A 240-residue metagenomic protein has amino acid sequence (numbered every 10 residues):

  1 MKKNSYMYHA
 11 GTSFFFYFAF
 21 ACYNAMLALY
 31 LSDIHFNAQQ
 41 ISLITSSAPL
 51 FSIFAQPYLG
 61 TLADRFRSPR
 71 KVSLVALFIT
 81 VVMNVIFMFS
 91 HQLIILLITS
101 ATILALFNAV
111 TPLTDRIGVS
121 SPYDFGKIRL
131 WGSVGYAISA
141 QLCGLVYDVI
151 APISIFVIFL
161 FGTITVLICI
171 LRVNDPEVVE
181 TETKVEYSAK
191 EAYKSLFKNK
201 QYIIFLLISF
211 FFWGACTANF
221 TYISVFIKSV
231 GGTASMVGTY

Functional and structural regions predicted by a protein language model:
M1-K3, V173-L207: Juxtamembrane intracellular "pre-TM" segments in multi-pass secondary transporters
K2-P49, Q201-G238: Helix-loop boundary and gating motifs at the non-cytosolic
F14, M83, L93-T111, F210-F211: Hydrophobic core of transmembrane alpha-helices in multi-pass small-molecule transporters, especially MFS/SLC-type
P49-P57, Y136-A137, Q141: Residue-level signature of mid-helix packing/kink "hotspots" within the transmembrane helices of 12-pass Major
F54-S68, Y147: Helix-to-loop junctions at the C-terminal end of transmembrane segments in multipass secondary transporters
K71-V85: Structural signature of the two symmetry-related core transmembrane helices
T99-G132: Cytoplasmic helix-loop-helix junction between adjacent transmembrane helices in 12-TM secondary transporters
S154-R172: Symmetry-related core transmembrane helices of the 12-TM Major Facilitator Superfamily/SLC fold
